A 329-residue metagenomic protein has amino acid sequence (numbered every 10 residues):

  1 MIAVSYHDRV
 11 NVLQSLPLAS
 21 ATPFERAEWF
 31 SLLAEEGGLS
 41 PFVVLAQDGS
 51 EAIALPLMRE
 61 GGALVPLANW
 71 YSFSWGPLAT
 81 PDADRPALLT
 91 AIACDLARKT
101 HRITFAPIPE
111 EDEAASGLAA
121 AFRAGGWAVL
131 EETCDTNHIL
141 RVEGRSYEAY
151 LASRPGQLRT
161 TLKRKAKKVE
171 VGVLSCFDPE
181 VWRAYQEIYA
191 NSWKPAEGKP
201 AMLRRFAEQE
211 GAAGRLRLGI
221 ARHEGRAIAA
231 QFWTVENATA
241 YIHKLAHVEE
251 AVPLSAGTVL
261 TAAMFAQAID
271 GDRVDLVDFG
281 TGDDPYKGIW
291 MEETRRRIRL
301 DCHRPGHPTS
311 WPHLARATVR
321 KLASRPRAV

Functional and structural regions predicted by a protein language model:
I2-L64, P107-N137, R141-P253: A conserved beta-strand-loop-helix scaffold within acyl/acetyltransferase catalytic domains
L33-E36, C94-A97, A128-E131, A268-I269 (+1 more regions): A general structural signal for short secondary-structure junctions and capping/turn motifs
L39-P41, R98-R102, L216, D272-V274: Short, high-confidence coil segments that cap the C-terminus of an alpha-helix and link into the following beta-strand
R59, A120-A149, D272-V329: Active-site/acyl-donor-binding loops of N-acyltransferases
N69-E111: A gly/proline- and charged-residue-enriched helix-loop-helix capping module
S72, T90-C94, W193-P312: Aromatic (often tryptophan-rich) hydrophobic motifs at membrane interfaces
F105-A115, D278-P285: Conserved beta-strand-loop-alpha-helix junction that forms the acyl-donor binding cleft
